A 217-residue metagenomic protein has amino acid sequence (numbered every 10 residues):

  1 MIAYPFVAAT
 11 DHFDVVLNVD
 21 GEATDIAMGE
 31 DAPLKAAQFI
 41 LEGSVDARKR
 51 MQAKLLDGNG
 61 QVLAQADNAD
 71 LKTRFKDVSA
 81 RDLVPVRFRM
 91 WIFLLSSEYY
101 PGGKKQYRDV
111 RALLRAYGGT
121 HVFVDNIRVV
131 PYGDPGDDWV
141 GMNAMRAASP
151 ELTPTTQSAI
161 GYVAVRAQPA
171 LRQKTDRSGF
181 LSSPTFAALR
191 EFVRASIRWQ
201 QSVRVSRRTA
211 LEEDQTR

Functional and structural regions predicted by a protein language model:
M1-A53: GHKL-type ATPase core
A27-M28, A37-R217: Charged regulatory segments coupled to nucleotide-binding catalytic modules in large multidomain enzymes
